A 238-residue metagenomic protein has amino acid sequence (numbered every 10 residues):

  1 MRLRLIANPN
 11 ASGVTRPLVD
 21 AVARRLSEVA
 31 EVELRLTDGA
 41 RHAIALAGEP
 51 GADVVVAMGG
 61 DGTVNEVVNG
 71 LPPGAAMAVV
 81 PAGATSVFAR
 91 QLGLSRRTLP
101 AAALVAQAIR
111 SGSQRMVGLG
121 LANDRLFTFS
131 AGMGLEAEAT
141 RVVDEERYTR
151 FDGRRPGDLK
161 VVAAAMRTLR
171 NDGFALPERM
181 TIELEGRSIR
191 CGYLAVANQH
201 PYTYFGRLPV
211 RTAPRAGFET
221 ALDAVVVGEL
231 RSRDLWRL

Functional and structural regions predicted by a protein language model:
M1-V55, N65, A103-L104: ATP/NTP phosphate-donor binding region
I6-A7, T37, P72-A76, V80-Y193: Catalytic core of DAGKc-family lipid kinases
D20-R24, G51, P72, D144-E145 (+2 more regions): Short, solvent-exposed amphipathic alpha-helical segments in soluble enzyme and RNA/protein-processing domains
V32-L34, R110-G112, A164-A175, A216-L238: Catalytic phosphate-donor-binding core of small-molecule kinases
A57-D61: N-terminal glycine-rich "phosphate-gripper" loop used for MgATP/nucleotide binding and carboxylate activation
G62, G83, M133-G134, Q199-H200 (+1 more regions): Alpha-helix/helix-capping structural signal
T63-G74: Short Gly/Thr/Asp-enriched flexible loops that form oxyanion-binding sites at enzyme active sites
G186-L238: Internal anion-binding site segments
